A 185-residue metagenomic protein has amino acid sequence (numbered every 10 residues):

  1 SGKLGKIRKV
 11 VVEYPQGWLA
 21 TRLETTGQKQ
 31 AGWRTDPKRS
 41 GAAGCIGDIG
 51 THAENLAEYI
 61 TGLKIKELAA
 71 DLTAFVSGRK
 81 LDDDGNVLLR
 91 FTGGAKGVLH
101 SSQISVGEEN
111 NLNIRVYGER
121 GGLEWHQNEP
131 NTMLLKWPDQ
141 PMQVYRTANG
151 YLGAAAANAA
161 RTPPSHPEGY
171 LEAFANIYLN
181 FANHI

Functional and structural regions predicted by a protein language model:
S1-R79, M133: Predominantly a Rossmann-like dinucleotide-binding segment in NAD(P)-dependent oxidoreductases
Q30, Y59, E67, N86 (+3 more regions): C-terminal glycine/acidic-rich active-site capping loop/insertion
R34-T35, I46, G94, S101 (+3 more regions): A generic structural signal for ordered alpha-helices
H52-E54, Y59-L68, T73-G122, P130-N131: Glycine-rich, aromatic-lined ligand/substrate-binding cores of catalytic and carbohydrate-binding domains
